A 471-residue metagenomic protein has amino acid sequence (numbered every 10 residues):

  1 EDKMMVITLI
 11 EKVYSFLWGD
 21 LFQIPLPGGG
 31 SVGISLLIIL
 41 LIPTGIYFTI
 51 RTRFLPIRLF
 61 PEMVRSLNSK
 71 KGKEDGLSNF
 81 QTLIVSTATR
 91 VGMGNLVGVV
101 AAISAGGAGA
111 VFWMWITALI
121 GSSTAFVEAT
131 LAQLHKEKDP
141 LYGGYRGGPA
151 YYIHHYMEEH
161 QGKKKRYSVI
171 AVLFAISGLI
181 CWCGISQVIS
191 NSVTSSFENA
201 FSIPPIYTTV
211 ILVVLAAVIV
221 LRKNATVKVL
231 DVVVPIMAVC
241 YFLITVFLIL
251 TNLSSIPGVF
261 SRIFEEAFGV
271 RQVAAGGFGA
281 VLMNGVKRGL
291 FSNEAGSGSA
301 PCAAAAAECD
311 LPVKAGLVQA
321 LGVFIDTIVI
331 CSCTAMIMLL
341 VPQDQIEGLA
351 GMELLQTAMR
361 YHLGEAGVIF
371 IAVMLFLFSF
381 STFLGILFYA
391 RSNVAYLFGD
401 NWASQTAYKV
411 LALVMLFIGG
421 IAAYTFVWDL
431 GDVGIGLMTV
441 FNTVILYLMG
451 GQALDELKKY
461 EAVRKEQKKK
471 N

Functional and structural regions predicted by a protein language model:
D2-M93, I103-A110, G121, F417 (+1 more regions): N-terminal alpha-helical transmembrane segments of multi-pass membrane transport and channel/translocase proteins
L40-L41, F48-V64, I170, N191-F197 (+4 more regions): Membrane-interface loop-to-helix entry segments
T44-T49, T87, I120-Y145, H154-N191 (+3 more regions): Helix-loop-helix module between adjacent transmembrane segments
R51-P56, N95-V99, C181-T194, A217-V229 (+4 more regions): Transmembrane helix-loop junctions in multi-pass membrane proteins
F54-N79, G107-A110, S123-K164, D344-H362 (+2 more regions): Flexible loop linkers connecting adjacent transmembrane helices in multi-pass alpha-helical membrane transporters
K73-A105, L131-L134, L141-M157, V169 (+2 more regions): Alpha-helical membrane segments and immediately flanking helix-loop junctions that form or couple to the substrate/ion
I120-E128, T208-K223, V234-S254, K287-L290 (+2 more regions): Selective recognition of specific alpha-helical transmembrane segments in multi-pass small-molecule
E128-P140, V246-R262, G276, A306-C309 (+1 more regions): Extracellular/periplasmic helix-exit of transmembrane alpha-helices
